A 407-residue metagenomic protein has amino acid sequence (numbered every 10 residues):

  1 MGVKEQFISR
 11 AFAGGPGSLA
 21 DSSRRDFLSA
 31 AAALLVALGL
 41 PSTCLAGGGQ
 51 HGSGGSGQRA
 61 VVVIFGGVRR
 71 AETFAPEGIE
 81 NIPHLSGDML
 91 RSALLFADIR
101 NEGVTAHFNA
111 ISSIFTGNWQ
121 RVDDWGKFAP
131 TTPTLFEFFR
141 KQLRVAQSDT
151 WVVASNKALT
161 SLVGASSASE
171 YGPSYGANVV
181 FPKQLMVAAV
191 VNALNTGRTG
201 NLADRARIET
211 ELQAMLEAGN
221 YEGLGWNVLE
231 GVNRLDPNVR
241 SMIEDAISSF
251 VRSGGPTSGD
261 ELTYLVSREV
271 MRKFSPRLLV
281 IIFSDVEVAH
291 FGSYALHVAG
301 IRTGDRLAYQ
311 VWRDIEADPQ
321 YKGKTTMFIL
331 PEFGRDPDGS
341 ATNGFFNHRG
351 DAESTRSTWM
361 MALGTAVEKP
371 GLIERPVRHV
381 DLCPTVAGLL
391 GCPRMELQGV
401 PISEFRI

Functional and structural regions predicted by a protein language model:
M1-S23: N-terminal secretory signal peptides
S22-L40: N-terminal export leaders
G39-S92: Active-site-proximal N-terminal segment of extracellular/periplasmic enzymes that hydrolyze or transfer
V61-V62, D305-F346: Metal-dependent active-site segment of extracytoplasmic phospho-/sulfohydrolases and closely related
T73-N109, D149-W151, I373: Short, structured active-site-proximal loop/turn typified by the sulfatase FGly-forming signature C/S-X-P-X-R
P76, A165-S166, R240-V251, T263-Q310 (+1 more regions): Active-site His/acidic residue clusters
N109-G117, H348-L390: Substrate-binding rim/cap in mid-to-C-terminal beta-strand-loop elements of soluble/periplasmic
F136-R140, R375-E404: Non-catalytic, well-ordered alpha-helical segments in soluble enzyme domains
